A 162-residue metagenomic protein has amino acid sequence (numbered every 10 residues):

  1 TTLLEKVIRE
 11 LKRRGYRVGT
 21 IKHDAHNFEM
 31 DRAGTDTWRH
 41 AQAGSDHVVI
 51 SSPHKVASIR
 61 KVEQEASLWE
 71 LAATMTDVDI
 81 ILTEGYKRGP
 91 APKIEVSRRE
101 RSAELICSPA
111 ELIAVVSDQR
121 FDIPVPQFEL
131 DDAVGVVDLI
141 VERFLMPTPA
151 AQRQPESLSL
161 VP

Functional and structural regions predicted by a protein language model:
T1: Walker A/P-loop
K6-Q64, W69: N-terminal phosphate/diphosphate-binding loop that engages ATP/GTP or pyrophosphate donors across diverse enzyme folds
D46, D79, I113, V125: Conserved acidic residues
K55-R60, K87-E100: Conserved Switch II/interswitch segment of TRAFAC-class P-loop GTPases
I59-R88: Phosphate-binding/switch loop-helix module in NTP-utilizing enzymes
D79, L130-P162: C-terminal accessory "lid"/substrate-recognition subdomains
I81-T83, K93-R98, E111-D118: Short, hydrophobic beta-strand segments that form beta-sheet elements in well-ordered domains
L105-A110: Short, conserved loop/helix-junction motifs that constitute active-site signature segments in enzyme catalytic cores
